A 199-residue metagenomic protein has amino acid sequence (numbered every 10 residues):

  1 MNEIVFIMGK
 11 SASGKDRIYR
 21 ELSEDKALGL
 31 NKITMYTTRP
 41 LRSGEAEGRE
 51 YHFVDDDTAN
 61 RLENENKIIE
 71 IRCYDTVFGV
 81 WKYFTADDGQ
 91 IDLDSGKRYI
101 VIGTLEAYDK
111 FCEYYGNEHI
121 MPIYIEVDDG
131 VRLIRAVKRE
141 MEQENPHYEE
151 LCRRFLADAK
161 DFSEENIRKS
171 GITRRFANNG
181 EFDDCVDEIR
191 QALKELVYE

Functional and structural regions predicted by a protein language model:
I7: Hydrophobic anchor at the beta1->P-loop junction of P-loop NTPases
K10: P-loop (Walker A) phosphate-binding loop of NTP-binding proteins
S13: ATP-binding Walker
D16: Walker A/P-loop
E24-I33: Post-Walker A helix-loop "phosphate-sensing" segment adjacent to the P-loop in P-loop NTPases
T37-Y99, G103-L105: ATP-dependent small-molecule kinase phosphotransfer cores that center on conserved nucleotide phosphate-binding segments
R98-T104, Y115-R139: Conserved phosphate-donor/acceptor-positioning beta-strand/loop module used by diverse small-molecule
M141-A192: Small-molecule kinase domains that catalyze NTP-dependent phosphoryl transfer to phosphate-bearing small molecules
